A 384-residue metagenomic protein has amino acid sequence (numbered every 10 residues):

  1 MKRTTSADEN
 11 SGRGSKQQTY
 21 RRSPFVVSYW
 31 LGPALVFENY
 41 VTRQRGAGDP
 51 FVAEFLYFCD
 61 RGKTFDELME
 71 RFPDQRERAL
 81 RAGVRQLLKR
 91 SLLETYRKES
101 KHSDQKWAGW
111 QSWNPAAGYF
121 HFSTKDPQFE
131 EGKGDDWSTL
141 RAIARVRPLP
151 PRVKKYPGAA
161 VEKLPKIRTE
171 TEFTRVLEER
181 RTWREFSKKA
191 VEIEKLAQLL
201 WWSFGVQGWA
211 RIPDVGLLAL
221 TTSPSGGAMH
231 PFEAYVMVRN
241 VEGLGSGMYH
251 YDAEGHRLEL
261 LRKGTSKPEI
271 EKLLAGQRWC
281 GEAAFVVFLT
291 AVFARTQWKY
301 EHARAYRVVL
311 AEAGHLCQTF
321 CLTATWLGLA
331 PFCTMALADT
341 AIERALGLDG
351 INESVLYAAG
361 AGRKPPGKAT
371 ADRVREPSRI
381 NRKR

Functional and structural regions predicted by a protein language model:
M1-D8, W30-A34, V41-I167, E178 (+1 more regions): Long, charge-rich, low-complexity alpha-helical segments
M1-V26: Hydrophobic packing positions characteristic of elongated beta-solenoid/beta-helix-type spike/fiber shafts
Q17-S23, Y29-N39, G46-F72, R85 (+4 more regions): Contiguous, structured surface segment used for ligand recognition
E99-E282, I380-R384: N-terminal amphipathic, basic helical "cap/leader" segment at the start of enzyme domains
L199, A234, A283-V287, A291-R295 (+1 more regions): Small-aliphatic-rich amphipathic alpha-helix that forms the alpha element of a beta-alpha
M248-H250, V286-F288, A358-G360: Conserved hydrophobic/aromatic beta-strand scaffold that supports enzyme active sites
R344-I351: Short proline/glycine-enriched turn/loop segments at secondary-structure junctions
S354-R384: C-terminal helix-cap and adjacent tail motif
